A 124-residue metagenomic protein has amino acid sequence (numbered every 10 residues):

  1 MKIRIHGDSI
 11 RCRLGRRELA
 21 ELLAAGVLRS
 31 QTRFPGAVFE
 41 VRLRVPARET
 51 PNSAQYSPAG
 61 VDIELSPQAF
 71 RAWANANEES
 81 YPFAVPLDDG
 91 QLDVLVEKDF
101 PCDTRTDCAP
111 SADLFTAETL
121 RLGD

Functional and structural regions predicted by a protein language model:
M1, A59-V61, G90-L92: Generic beta-strand structural signal
I3-I5, I10-L14, V61-L65: Short, structured motif recognition centered on aromatic/hydrophobic residues
S9, L23-G26, T32, F39-T50 (+1 more regions): N-terminal intrinsically disordered, cationic/polar leader segments that include organellar targeting peptides
G15-G36, A74-P86: Extended intrinsically disordered, low-complexity coil regions enriched in Ser, Thr, Gly, Ala and often Pro
G15-R17, A24-A25, S66-Q68, N75 (+2 more regions): Surface loops and adjacent helix of pleckstrin homology
R42, E64, L95: Residues in well-ordered beta-strands of folded domains
T50-L87: Mid-chain, well-packed structural core segment of small domains
Y81-D124: C-terminal charged interaction modules
